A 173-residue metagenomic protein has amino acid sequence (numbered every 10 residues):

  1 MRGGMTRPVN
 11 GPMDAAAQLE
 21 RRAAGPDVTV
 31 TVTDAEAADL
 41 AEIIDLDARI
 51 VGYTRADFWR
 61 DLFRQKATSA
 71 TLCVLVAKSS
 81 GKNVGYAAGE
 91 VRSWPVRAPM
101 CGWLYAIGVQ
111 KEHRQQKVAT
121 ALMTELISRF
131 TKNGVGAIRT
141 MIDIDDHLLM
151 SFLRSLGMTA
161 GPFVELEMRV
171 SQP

Functional and structural regions predicted by a protein language model:
R2-A38, Q172-P173: Conserved N-terminal entry element of GNAT/NAT acetyltransferase domains
G25, D34-A38, D45-M100, Y105 (+1 more regions): Acetyl-CoA-dependent GNAT
L72, G161-L166: Short hydrophobic/aromatic beta-strand or adjacent loop that forms the aromatic wall/cage of a ligand/substrate-binding
R92-W94, E112, D145, S171-P173: Short coil/turn motifs at secondary-structure junctions
A106-R114: A short, internal acetyl-CoA/4′-phosphopantetheine-binding micro-motif in the GNAT/acyltransferase core
Q115-S128, S155: Conserved acetyl-CoA-binding loop-helix of GNAT-fold acetyltransferases
T120, I144-P162: Conserved active-site alpha-helix within GNAT-family acetyltransferase domains
F130-I142: Conserved GNAT acetyl-CoA-binding A-motif
